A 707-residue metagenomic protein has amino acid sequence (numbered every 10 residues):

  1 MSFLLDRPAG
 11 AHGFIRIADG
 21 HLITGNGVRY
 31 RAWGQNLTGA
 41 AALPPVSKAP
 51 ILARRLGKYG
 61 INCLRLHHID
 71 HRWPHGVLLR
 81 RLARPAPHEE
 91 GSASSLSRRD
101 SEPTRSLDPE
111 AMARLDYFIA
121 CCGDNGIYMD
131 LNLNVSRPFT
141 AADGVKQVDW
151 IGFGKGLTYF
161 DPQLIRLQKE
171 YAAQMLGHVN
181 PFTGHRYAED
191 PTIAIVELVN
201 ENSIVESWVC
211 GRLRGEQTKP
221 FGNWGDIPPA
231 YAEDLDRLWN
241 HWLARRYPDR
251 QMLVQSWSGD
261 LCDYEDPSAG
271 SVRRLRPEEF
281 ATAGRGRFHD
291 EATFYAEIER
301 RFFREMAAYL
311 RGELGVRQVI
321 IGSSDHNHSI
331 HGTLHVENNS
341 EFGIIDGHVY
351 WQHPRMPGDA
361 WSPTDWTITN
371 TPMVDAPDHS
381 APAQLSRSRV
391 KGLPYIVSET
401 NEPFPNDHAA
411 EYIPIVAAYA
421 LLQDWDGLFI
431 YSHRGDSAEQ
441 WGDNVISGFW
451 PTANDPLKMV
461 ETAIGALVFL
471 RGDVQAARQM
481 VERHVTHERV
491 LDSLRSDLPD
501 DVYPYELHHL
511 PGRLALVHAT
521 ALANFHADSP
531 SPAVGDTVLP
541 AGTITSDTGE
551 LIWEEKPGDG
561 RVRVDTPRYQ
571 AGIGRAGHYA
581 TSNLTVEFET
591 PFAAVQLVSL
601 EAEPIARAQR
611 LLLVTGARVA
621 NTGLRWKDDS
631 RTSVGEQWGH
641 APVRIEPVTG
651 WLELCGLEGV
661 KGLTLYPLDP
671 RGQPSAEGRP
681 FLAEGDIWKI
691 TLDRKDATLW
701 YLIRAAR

Functional and structural regions predicted by a protein language model:
M1-A9: Non-catalytic propeptide/linker segments at domain boundaries
P8, H12-F342: Active-site mouth of glycoside hydrolases
L78-L82, G144-V148, W361-S362, G442-P451: Short low-complexity, flexible loop/linker segments enriched in glycine and/or proline with clustered acidic
C122, G177, F302-V319, N327-Q352 (+1 more regions): Catalytic-core region of carbohydrate-active enzymes that cleave or remodel glycosidic bonds
P354-G358: Short, charged, surface-exposed secondary-structure boundary motifs
L467, R471-E658, L663-P667: Long, low-hydrophobicity ectodomains and other hydrophilic envelope-associated domains
V648-L692: Proteolytic-maturation and junctional protease-sensitive modules
G685-R707: C-terminal beta-strand-rich structural cap/linker in extracellular carbohydrate-active enzymes
